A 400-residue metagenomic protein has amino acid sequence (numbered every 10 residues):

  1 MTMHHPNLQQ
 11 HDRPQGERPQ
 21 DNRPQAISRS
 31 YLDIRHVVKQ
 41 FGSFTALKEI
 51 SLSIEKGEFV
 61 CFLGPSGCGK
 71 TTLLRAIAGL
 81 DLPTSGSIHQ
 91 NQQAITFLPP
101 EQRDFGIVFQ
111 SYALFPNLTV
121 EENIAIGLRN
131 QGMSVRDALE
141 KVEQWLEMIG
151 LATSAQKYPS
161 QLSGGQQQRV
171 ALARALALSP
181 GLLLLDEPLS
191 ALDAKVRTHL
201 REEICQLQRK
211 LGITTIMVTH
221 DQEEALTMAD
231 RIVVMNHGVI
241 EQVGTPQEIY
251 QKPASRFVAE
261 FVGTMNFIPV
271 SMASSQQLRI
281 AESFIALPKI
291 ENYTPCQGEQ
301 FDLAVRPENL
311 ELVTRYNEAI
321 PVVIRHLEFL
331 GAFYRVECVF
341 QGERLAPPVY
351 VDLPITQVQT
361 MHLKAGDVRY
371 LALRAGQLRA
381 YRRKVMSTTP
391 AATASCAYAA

Functional and structural regions predicted by a protein language model:
M3-L8, D12-R13, M265, S275-A400: Non-catalytic connector elements of ABC transporters
I50-C61: Pre-Walker A (P-loop) beta-loop-beta motif of ABC nucleotide-binding domains
F59, P100-F257: ABC ATPase nucleotide-binding domains
L63-P65: The feature captures the beta-strand-to-loop junction immediately N-terminal to the Walker
A78: Helix-to-loop junction immediately C-terminal to a conserved catalytic motif
G86-A94: Conserved ABC transporter NBD signature motif
